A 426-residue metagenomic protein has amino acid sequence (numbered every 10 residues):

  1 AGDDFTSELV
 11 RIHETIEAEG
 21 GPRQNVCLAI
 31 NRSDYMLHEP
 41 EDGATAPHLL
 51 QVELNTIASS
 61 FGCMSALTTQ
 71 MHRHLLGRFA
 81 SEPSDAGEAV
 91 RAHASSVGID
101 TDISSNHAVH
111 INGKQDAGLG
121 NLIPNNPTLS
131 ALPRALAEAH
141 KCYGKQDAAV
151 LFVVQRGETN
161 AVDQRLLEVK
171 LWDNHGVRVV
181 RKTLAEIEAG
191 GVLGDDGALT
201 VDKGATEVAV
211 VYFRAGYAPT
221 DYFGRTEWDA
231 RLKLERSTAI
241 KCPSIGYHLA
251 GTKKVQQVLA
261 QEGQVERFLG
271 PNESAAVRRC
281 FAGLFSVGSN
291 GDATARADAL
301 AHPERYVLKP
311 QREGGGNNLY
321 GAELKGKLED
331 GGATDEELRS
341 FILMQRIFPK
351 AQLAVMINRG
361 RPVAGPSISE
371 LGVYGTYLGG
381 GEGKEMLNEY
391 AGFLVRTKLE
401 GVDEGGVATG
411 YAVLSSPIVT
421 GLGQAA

Functional and structural regions predicted by a protein language model:
A1-E17, L119: Low-complexity, highly charged intrinsically disordered N-terminal segments that act as targeting/localization
E19-G21, N25-L37: Long, mid-chain structured domain cores
V26, M36-A46, N55-Q424: Domain-scale recognition of functional cores that engage charged ligands
